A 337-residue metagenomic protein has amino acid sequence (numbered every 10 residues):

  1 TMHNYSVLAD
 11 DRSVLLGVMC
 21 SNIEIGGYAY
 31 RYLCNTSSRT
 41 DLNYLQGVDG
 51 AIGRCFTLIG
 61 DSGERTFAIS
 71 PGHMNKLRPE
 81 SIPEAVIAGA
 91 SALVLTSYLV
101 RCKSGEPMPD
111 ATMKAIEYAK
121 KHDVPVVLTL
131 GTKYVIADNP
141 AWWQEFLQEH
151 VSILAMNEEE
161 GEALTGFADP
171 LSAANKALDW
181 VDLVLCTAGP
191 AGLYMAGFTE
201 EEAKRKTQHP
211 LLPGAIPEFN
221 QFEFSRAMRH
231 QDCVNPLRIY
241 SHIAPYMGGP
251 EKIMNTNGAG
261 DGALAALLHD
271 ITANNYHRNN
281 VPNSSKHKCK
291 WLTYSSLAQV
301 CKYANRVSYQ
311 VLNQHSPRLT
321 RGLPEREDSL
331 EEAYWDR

Functional and structural regions predicted by a protein language model:
T1-R54, S62, P71-G72, E84 (+2 more regions): Substrate-binding N-lobe of the ribokinase-like
L15-G17, L58, L128, C186: Structural beta-sheet core signal
L16-V18, I59, A68, L95-T96: Short hydrophobic segments within beta-strands
G17-C34, A119-H122, A141-S152, H209-P217: Short, electropositive alpha-helical surface patch
R54-L58, T66, G192-M195: Short beta-strand scaffold segments in enzyme catalytic cores
R78-A88: Short amphipathic alpha-helix with an adjacent loop that forms part of the alpha/beta core around
A92-K206: Conserved beta-alpha-beta core of the PfkB/ribokinase-like small-molecule kinase fold
E117-Y118, A137-D138, P170-R337: Conserved phosphate-binding/catalytic region of the ribokinase-like
